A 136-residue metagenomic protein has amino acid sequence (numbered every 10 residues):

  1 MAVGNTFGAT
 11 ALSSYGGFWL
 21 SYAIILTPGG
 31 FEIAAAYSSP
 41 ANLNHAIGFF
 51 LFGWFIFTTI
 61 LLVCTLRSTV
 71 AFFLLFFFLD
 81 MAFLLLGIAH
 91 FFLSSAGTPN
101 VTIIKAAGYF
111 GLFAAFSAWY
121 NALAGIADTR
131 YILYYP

Functional and structural regions predicted by a protein language model:
M1-F7, V63-L74: Membrane-helix interface "capping/anchor" motifs
N5-S13, A107, G111: Interfacial segments of alpha-helical transmembrane regions
T10, S14-C64, A89: Non-transmembrane, aqueous-exposed alpha-helical and coiled segments at domain scale
I47-I60, V70-A124: Alpha-helical membrane segments in multi-pass integral membrane proteins
I126-Y131: Membrane-interface capping segments at transmembrane-helix boundaries
I132-P136: Short, highly charged, low-complexity non-transmembrane loops/tails of multi-pass membrane proteins
